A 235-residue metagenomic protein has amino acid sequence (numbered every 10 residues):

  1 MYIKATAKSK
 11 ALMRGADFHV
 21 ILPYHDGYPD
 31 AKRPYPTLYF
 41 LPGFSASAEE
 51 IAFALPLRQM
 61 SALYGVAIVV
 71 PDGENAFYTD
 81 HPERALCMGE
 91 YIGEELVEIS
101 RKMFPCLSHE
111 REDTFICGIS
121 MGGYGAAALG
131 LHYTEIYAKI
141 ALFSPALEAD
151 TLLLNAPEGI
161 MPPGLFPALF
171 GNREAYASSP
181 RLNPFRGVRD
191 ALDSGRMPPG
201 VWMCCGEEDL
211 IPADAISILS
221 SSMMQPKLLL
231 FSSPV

Functional and structural regions predicted by a protein language model:
M1-V235: Non-catalytic cap/lid and distal C-terminal segments of serine-dependent acyl enzymes
